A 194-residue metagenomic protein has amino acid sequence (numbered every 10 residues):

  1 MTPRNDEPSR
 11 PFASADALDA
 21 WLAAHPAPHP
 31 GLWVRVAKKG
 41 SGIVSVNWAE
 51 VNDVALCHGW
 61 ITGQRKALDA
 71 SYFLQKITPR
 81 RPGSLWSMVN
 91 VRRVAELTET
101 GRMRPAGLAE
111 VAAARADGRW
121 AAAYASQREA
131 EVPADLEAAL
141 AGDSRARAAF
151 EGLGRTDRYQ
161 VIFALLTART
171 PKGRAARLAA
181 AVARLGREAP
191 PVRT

Functional and structural regions predicted by a protein language model:
M1-T194: Charge-dense, helix-prone N-terminal extensions
